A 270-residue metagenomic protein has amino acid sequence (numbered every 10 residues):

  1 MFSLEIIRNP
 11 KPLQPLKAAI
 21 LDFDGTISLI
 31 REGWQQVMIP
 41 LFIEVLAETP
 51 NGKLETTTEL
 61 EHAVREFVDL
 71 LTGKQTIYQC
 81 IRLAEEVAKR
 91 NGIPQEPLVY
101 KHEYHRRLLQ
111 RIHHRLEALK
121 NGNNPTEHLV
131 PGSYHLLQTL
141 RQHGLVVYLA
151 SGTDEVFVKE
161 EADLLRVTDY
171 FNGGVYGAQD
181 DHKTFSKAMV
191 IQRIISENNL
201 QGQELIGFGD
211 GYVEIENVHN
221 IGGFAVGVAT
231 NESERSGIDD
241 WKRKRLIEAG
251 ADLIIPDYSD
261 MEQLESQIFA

Functional and structural regions predicted by a protein language model:
F2-H62: Active-site neighborhood of HAD-like aspartate-dependent phosphohydrolases
T26, M38, G122-H128, S133-D163 (+1 more regions): Substrate-recognition element of Asp-dependent hydrolases with the DxDx(T/V) motif
R65-Q142, V146: A metal-dependent, Asp-based hydrolase signature
L98-V99, T168-T184: A short, structured active-site edge motif that brings together acidic residues
Y134-Q142, I195-S196, I215-V226: Surface-exposed amphipathic alpha-helices with a cationic face
S151, G207-L253: Acidic, Mg2+-coordinating phosphoryl-transfer loop and its flanking beta/alpha structural elements, shared across
Y176, D252-D260: Short acidic-hydrophobic, aromatic-tinged amphipathic segments that line or gate anion-handling sites
F185-V218: Conserved Lys-Pro-Asp/Glu-containing loop-to-beta segment of HAD-superfamily phosphomonoesterases, centered on
